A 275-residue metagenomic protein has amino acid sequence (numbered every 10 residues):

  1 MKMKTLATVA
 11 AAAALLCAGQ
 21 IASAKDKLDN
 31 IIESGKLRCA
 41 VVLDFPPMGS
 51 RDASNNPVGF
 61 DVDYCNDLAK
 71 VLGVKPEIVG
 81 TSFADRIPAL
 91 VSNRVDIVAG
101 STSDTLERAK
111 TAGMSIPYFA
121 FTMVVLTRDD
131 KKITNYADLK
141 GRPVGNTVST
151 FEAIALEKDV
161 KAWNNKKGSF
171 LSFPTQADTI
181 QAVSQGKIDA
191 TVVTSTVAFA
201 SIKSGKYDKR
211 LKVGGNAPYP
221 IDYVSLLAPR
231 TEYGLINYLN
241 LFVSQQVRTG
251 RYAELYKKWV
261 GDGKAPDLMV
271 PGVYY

Functional and structural regions predicted by a protein language model:
K25-S101: Extracytoplasmic small-molecule ligand-binding "clamshell" domains of the periplasmic binding protein/Venus flytrap
L28, F60-D61, R108-Y118, K212-N216 (+1 more regions): A structural signal for short loop-to-beta-strand junctions that line the ligand-binding cleft of periplasmic/secreted
A40-F45, V79-A84, N93-T105, F121 (+5 more regions): Beta->alpha turn/N-cap motifs
C65-V74, E152-S172, I202-Y207: Ligand-binding cleft/hinge of the Venus flytrap
K70-V71, V79-G80, A84-V98, T111-G113 (+2 more regions): Short helices/loops that flank or line small-molecule/ion binding pockets
T102-K110, A155-D159, S184, D189-P220: A ligand-binding cleft/hinge motif common to bilobed small-molecule-binding domains
F119-T127, G205-L241, D262-Y275: Periplasmic-binding protein-like
T127-V144: Flexible hinge/capping segments at coil-to-helix
